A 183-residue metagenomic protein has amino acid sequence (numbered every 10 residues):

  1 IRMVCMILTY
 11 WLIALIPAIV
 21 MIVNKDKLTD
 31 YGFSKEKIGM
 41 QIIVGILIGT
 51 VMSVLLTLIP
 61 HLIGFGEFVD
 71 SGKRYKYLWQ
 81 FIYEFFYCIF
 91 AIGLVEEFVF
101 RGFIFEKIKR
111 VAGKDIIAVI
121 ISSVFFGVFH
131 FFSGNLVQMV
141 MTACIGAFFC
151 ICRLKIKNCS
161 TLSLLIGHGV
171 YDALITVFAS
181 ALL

Functional and structural regions predicted by a protein language model:
I1-K25: Alpha-helical transmembrane segments in multi-pass membrane proteins
I1-V4, D26-I92, R110: Juxtamembrane helix-loop-helix connectors linking adjacent transmembrane helices in multi-pass membrane enzymes
I7, I42-L47, I82, I116-I121 (+2 more regions): Hydrophobic alpha-helical transmembrane segments
I7-I16, I82-F86, V140-F148: Membrane-embedded alpha-helical segments of multi-pass membrane proteins, especially the transmembrane helices
K37-G39, L78-F81, V111-I117, N135-L136 (+1 more regions): Membrane-helix interface segments
G72-V128: Function-critical hydrophobic alpha-helical transmembrane segments in multi-pass membrane proteins
V128-V137: Membrane-interface helix caps and helix-loop-helix hairpins in membrane proteins
Q138-L183: Functionally important transmembrane alpha-helices
